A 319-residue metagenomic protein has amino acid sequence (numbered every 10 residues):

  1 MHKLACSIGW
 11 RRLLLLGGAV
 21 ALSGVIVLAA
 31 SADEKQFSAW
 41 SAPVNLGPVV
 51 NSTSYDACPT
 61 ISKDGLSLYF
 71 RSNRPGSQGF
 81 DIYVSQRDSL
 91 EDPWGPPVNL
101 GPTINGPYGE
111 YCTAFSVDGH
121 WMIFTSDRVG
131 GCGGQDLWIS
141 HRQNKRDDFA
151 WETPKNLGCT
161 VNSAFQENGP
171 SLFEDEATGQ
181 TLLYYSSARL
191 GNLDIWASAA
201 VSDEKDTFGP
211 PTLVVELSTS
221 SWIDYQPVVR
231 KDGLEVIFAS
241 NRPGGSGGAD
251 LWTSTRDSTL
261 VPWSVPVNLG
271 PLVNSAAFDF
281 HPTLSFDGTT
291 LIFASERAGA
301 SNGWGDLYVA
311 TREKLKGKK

Functional and structural regions predicted by a protein language model:
M1-W10: N-terminal secretory signal peptides that target proteins for export/translocation
C6, L14-L15, P170, V214: Intrinsically disordered, low-complexity segments enriched in glycine/proline and serine/threonine
S7, A21-S23, S31: Short stretches within intrinsically disordered, low-complexity N-terminal or propeptide regions
S7-I8, L16-G17, G317: Intrinsically disordered, low-complexity segments enriched in polar/charged small residues
G9-R12, L284: Short N-terminal leader segment in a subset of presequences, especially plant chloroplast and some mitochondrial
W10, V27-L28: Intrinsic disorder/low-complexity segments, especially N-terminal tails and targeting/processing regions
L14-I26: Bacterial N-terminal signal peptides
A29-K319: Short, conserved micro-motifs composed of acidic
